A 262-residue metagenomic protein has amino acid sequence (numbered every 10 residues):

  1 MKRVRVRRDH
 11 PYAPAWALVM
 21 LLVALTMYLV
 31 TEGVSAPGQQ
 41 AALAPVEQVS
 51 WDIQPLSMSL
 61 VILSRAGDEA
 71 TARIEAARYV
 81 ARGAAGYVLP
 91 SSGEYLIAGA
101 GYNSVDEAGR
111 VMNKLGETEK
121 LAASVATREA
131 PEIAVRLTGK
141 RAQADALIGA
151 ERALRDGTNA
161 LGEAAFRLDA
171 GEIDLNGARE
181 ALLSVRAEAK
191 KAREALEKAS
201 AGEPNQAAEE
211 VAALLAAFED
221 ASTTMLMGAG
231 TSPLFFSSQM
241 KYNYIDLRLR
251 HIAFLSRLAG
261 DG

Functional and structural regions predicted by a protein language model:
M1-R8: N-terminal Lys/Arg-rich, disordered targeting/topogenic segments
R8-A17, L255-D261: Intrinsically disordered, low-complexity regulatory regions
Y12-E32: Hydrophobic membrane-insertion alpha-helices, especially the h-region of bacterial N-terminal signal peptides
G38-G139: Solvent-exposed beta-strand motifs enriched in subsets of small alpha/beta binding domains, especially certain
K114-A181: Charged, amphipathic alpha-helical linkers/stalks
L161-L175, A192-E203, S222-F235: Secondary-structure edge/capping motif, primarily at the C-terminal ends of alpha-helices and the immediately following
L182-L215: Mature extracytoplasmic domains of secretory-pathway proteins
G202-G262: Extracytoplasmic/luminal low-complexity segments enriched in Pro/Gly and acidic/polar residues that act as flexible
